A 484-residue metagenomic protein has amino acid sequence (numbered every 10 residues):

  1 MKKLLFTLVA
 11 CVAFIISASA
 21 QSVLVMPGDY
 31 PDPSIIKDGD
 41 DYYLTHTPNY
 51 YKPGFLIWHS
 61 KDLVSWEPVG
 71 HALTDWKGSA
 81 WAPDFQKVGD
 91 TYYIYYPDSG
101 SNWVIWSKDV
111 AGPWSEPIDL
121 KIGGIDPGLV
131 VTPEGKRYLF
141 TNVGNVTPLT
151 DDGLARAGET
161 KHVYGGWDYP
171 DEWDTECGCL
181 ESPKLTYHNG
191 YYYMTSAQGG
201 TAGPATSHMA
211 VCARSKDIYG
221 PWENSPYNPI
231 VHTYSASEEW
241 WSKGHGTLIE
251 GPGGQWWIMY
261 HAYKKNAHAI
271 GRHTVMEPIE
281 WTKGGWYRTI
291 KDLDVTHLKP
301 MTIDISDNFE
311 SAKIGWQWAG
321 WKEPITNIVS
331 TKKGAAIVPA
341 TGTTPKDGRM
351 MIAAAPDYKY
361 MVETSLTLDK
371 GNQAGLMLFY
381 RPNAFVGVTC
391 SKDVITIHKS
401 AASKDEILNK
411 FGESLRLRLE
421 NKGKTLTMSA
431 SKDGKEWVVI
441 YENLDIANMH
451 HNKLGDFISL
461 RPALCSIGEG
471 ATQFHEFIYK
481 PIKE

Functional and structural regions predicted by a protein language model:
M1-Q21: Bacterial Sec-dependent N-terminal signal peptides
A20-E484: Carbohydrate-active catalytic/glycan-binding domains of CAZyme proteins, especially the secreted or lumenal ectodomains
